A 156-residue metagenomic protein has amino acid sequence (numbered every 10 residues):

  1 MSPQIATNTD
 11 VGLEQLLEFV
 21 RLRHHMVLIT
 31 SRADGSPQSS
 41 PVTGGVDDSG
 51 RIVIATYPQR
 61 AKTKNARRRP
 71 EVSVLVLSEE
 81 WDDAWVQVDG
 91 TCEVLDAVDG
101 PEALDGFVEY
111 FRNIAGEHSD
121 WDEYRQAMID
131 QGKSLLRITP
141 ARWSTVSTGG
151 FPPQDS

Functional and structural regions predicted by a protein language model:
M1-V11, A84-S156: Charged, gly/pro-rich active-site loop segments
S2-V27: Short, basic/aromatic recognition patches
L13-E14, G45-V46, E117: Generic signal for short, ordered secondary-structure residues within or immediately flanking folded domains
V20-R21, R67-R68, I129: Alpha-helix boundary recognition
R23-P58, A66, V72-V76, W85-V88: Short beta-strand segments
E79-W81: AMP-binding (ANL) adenylation modules
